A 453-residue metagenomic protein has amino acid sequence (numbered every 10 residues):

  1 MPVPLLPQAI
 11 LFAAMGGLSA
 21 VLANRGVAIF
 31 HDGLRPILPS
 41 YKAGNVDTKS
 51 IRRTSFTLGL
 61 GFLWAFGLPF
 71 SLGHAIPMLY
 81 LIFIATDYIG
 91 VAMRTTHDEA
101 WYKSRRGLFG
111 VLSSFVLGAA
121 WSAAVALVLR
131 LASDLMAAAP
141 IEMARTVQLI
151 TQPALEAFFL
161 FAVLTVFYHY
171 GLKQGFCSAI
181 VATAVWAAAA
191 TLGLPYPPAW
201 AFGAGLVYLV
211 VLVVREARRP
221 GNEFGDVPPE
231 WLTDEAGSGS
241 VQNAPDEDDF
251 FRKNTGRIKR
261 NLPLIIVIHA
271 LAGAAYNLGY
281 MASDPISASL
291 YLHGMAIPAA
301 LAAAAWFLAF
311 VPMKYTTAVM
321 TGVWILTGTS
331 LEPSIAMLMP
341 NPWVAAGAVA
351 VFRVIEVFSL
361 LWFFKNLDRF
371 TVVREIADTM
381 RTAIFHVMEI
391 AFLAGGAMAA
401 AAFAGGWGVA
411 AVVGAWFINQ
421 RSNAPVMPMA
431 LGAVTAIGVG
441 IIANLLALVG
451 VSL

Functional and structural regions predicted by a protein language model:
M1-R53, L81-A318, G328-L453: Signature of multi-pass transmembrane helix bundles
T48-W64: Short, structured protein-protein interaction patches enriched in aromatics and acidic/basic residues, typified by
G59, L63, F70-G73, L81 (+1 more regions): Mature, well-folded catalytic/scaffold domains that follow N-terminal targeting or propeptide regions
P69-F70, T95: Amphipathic alpha-helical interaction segments
P77: Short, solvent-exposed recognition segments
M320-W324: A glycine-rich, aromatic-flanked flexible loop/lid motif
